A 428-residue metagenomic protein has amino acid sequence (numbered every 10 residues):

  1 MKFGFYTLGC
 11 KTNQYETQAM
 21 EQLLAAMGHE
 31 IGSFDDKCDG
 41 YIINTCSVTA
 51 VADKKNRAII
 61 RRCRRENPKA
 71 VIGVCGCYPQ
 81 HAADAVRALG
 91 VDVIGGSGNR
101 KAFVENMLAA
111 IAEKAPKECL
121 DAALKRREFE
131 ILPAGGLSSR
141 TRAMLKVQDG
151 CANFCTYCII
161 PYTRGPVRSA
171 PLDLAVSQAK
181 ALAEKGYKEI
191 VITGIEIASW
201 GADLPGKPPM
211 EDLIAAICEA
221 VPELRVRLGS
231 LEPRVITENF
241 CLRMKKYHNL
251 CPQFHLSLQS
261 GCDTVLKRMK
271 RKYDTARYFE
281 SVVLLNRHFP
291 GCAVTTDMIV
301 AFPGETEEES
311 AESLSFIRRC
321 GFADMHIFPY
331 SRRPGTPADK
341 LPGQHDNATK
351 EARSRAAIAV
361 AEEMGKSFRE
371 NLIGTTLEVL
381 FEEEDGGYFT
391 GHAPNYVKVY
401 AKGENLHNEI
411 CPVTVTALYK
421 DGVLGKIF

Functional and structural regions predicted by a protein language model:
M1, H29, A70, D92 (+4 more regions): A structural micro-motif
M1-W200, N239, L250, F254 (+5 more regions): Proteins enriched for Cys/Gly/acidic motifs involved in redox and nucleic-acid/cofactor modification
S47-V48, R164-G165, L204-K207, K267-Y273 (+1 more regions): Short glycine-enriched, charge-decorated loop/helix-capping segments at active-site entrances that position
I72-G73, H81, E184-E307, R318: Conserved SAM/AdoMet-binding glycine-rich loop
K101, N153, G165, A198 (+5 more regions): Glycine-centered loop/turn positions within well-structured domains that cap or flank conserved ligand/cofactor-binding
S138-T141, C151-A152, L250, S260 (+5 more regions): Short flexible coil/turn linkers enriched for glycine and charged/polar residues that connect secondary-structure
K340-F428: Terminal RNA-binding accessory module
